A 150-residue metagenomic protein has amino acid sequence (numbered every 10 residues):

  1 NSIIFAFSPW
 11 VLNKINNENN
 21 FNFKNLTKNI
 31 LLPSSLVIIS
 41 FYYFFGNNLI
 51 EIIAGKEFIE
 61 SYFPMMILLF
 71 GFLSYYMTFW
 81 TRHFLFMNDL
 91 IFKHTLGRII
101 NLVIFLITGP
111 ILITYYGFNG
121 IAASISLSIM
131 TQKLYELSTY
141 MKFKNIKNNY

Functional and structural regions predicted by a protein language model:
N1-E18, F84-M87: Helix-loop junctions and terminal segments of transmembrane helices in multi-pass membrane transport/translocation
S2, I39-F44, P64-I67, L106 (+2 more regions): Membrane-embedded alpha-helical segments of multi-pass transporters/permeases
W10, E18-N19, F143-Y150: Interhelical loop/hinge segments that connect adjacent transmembrane helices in multipass membrane
N13, F70-I99: Membrane-interface junctions at transmembrane-helix termini in multi-pass inner-membrane proteins
N19-P33, S40-F44, Y62: Interfacial transmembrane-helix starts/ends
L31, M65-L68, F72, R98-I99 (+1 more regions): Residue-level recognition of transmembrane alpha-helices in multi-pass small-molecule transporters/permeases
F44-L73, N119: Interfacial segments at transmembrane-helix termini and the short loops linking adjacent helices
G46, E51, D89, L102-L134: Membrane-interface helix-loop junctions in multi-pass transport and translocation proteins
